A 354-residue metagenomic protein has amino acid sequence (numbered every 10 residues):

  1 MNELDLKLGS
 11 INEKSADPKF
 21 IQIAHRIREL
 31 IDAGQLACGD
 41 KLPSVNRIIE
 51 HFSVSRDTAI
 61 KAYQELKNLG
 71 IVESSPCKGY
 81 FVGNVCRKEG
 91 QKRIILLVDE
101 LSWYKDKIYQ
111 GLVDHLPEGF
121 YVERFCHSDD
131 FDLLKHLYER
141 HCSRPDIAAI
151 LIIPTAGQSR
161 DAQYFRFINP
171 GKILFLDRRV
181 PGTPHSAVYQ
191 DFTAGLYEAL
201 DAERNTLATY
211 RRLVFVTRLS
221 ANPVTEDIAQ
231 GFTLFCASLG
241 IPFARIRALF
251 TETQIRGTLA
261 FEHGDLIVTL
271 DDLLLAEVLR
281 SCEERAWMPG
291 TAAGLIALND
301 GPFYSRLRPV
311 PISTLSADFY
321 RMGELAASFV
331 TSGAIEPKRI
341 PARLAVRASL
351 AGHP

Functional and structural regions predicted by a protein language model:
M1-H51, P337: Extreme N-terminal segment that seeds HTH/winged-HTH DNA-binding domains in transcriptional regulators
I21, H25, V45, N68-L69 (+1 more regions): Amphipathic helical "hinge" segments at domain boundaries
R26, L259-P354: Flexible loop/turn connectors
A37-S74: N-terminal helix-turn-helix
I95-L96, D146-T155, R212-R218, E262-L274 (+1 more regions): Periplasmic-binding protein-like
T155-G195, N299-P311: Flexible loop/hinge segments that line or gate small-molecule binding clefts
G182-F215, Q254-I255, L275, L315-I335: Hydrophobic alpha-helical segments within soluble ligand-binding/sensing domains
E198-L239, K338-G352: An alpha-beta-alpha
